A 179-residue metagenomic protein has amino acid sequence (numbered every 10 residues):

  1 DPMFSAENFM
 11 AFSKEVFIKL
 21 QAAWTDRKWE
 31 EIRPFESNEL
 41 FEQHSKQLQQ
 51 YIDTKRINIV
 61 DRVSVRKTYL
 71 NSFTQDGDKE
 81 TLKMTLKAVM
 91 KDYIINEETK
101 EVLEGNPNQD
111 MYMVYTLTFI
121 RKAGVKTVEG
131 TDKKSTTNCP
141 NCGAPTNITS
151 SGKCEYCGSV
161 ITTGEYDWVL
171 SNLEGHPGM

Functional and structural regions predicted by a protein language model:
D1, D26, D53, D61 (+5 more regions): Acidic-enriched, low-complexity/disordered segments with a strong bias for Aspartate over Glutamate
D1, S13-K14, V65, I94 (+3 more regions): Generic alpha-helix detector with strongest preference for long hydrophobic helices that associate with membranes
D1-R62, N141, E155-V160, H176: Core segments of small alpha/beta cavity-forming domains
F17, D53-N58, K67-N71, V102-E104 (+2 more regions): Sparse, context-dependent recognition of short Cys/His-centered cofactor- or disulfide-binding micro-motifs
A23-T25, S45-I52, N71-E80, P145-S150: Short, charged low-complexity intrinsically disordered segments located at boundaries of structured domains
S37, V89, G124: Residue-level marker of positions within ordered structural domains that often coincide with functionally constrained
D53-E98: Surface-exposed, charged secondary-structure patches
T81, T99-M179: Short beta-strand edge/turn micro-motifs at domain boundaries
